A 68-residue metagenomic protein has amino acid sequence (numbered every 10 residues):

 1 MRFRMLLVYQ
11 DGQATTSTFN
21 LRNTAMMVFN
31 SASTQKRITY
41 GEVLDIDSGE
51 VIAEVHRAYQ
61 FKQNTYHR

Functional and structural regions predicted by a protein language model:
M1, N30-R37: Short, surface-exposed loop and linker segments with low hydrophobicity and enrichment for Pro/Ser/Thr
M1-T15: Short aromatic-glycine-(Arg/Gly/Cys) micro-motifs in beta-strand/loop hairpins
M5, T18, G41-V43: Short linear proline/tyrosine/threonine-rich motifs used for host-factor recruitment and membrane trafficking/assembly
V8-Q10, R22, I46, A58: Generic structural motif
G12-T18, G49-E54: Surface-exposed loop/edge segments in extracytoplasmic proteins
N20-S31: Charged, amphipathic alpha-helical segments
T34-R68: Short, mixed-charge low-complexity intrinsically disordered segments
